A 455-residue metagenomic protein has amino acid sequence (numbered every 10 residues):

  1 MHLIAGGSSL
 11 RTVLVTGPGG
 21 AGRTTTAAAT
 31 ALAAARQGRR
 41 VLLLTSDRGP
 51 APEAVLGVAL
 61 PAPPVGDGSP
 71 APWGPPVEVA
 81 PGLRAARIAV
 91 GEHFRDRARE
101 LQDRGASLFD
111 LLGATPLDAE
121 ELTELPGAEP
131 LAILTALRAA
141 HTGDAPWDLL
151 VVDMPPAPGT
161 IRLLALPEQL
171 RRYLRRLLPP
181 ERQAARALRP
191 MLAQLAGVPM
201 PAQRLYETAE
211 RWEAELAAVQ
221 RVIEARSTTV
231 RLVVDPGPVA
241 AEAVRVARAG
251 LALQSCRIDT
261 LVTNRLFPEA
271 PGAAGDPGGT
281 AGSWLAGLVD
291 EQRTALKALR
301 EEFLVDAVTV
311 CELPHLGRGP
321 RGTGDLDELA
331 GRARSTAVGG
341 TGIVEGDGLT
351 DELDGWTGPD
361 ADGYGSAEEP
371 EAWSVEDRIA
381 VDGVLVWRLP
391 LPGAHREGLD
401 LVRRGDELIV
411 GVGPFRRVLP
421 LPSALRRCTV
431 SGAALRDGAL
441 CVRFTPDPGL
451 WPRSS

Functional and structural regions predicted by a protein language model:
H2-L3, L188, L216-R396, G405 (+4 more regions): C-terminal lobe/tail of nucleotide-utilizing enzymes
L3-L10: Phosphate-binding P-loop
L14-I88, D144, L150-R171: Walker A/P-loop NTP-binding active-site region of P-loop NTPases, recognizing the glycine-rich GxxxxGKT/S
R48-A51, V90-F94, P156-P158, P179 (+3 more regions): Conserved nucleotide-binding/hydrolysis micro-motifs of P-loop NTPases
G105-P238, E242-V246: Phosphate/Mg2+-binding loops and adjacent switch elements in nucleotide/diphosphate-handling enzyme cores
V381, V402-R404, R436-G438: Structural motif
A424-G438: Short, surface-exposed loop/turn motifs with a glycine/proline- and acidic-biased composition
A439, P446-S455: Surface-exposed interaction regions enriched in Ser/Thr/Asp/Glu that occur as long low-complexity tracts or repetitive
